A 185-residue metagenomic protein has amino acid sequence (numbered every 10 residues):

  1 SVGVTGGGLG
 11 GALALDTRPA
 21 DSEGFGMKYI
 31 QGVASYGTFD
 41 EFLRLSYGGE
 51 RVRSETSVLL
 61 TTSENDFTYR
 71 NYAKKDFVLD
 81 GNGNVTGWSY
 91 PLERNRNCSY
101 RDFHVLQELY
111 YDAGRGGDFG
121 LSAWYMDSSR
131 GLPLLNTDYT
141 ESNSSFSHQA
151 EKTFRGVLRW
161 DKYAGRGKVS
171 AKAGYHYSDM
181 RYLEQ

Functional and structural regions predicted by a protein language model:
S1, G7-G32, E41-L43: N-terminal periplasmic accessory domains that precede and gate Gram-negative outer-membrane beta-barrel machines
S1, R18, A34-Y36, T61-N65 (+4 more regions): Structural signature of outer-membrane beta-barrel domains
G8-G10, G32, T38-D40, Y100-H104 (+1 more regions): Transmembrane beta-barrel architecture of outer-membrane proteins
A14, K28-I30, L106, V157 (+1 more regions): Short aromatic/hydrophobic contact patches that present stacked aromatics for nucleic-acid/ligand binding
A14, S46-H148: Periplasmic-side early beta-strands and strand-to-turn transitions of outer-membrane beta-barrels
E23-M27, F39-E41, E50-T56, F103 (+3 more regions): Outer-envelope beta-barrel architecture signal
K28-Q31, D40, Y90-N95, D138-S147 (+2 more regions): Extracellular loop and loop/strand-boundary signature of outer-membrane beta-barrel proteins
Y110-D127, Q149-Q185: Face-selective signature of the C-terminal outer-membrane beta-barrel domain
